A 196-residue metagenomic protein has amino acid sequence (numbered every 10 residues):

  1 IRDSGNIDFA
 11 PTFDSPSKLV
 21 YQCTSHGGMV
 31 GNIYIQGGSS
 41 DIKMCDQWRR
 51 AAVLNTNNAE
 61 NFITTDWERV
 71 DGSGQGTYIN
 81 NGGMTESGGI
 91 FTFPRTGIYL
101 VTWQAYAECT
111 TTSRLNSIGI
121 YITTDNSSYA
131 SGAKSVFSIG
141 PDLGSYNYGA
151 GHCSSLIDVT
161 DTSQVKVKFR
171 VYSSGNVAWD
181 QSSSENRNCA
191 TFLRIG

Functional and structural regions predicted by a protein language model:
I1-G38: Extracellular/periplasmic metallocenter environments
G37-G196: Extracellular jelly-roll beta-sandwich "head" domains, especially the C-terminal globular C1q domain
